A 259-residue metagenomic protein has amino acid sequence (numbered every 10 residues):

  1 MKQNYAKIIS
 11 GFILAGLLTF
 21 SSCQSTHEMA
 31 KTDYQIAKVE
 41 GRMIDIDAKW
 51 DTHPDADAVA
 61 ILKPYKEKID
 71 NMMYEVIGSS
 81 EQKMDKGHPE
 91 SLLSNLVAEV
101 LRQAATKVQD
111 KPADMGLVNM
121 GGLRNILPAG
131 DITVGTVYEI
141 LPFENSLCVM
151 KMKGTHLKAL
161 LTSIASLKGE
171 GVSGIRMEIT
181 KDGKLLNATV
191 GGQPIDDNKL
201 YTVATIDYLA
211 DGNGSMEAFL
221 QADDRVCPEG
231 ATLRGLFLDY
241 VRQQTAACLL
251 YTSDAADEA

Functional and structural regions predicted by a protein language model:
K2-S10: Bacterial N-terminal signal peptides that target proteins for export
S10-L14, L18: Hydrophobic helical h-region of N-terminal Sec-dependent signal peptides in bacterial secretory/periplasmic proteins
G11, E81-D85, E144, Q221-D224: Short coil/turn segments at secondary-structure junctions
F20-S22: C-terminal motif of bacterial Sec signal peptides marking the signal peptidase cleavage site
T26-D47, N95-A98, R102-T106, D110-S253: Feature captures C-terminal
D51-V118, I126: Hard-cation-handling environments
D254-A259: A short, hydrophobic C-terminal helix/tail in secreted or cell-surface proteins
